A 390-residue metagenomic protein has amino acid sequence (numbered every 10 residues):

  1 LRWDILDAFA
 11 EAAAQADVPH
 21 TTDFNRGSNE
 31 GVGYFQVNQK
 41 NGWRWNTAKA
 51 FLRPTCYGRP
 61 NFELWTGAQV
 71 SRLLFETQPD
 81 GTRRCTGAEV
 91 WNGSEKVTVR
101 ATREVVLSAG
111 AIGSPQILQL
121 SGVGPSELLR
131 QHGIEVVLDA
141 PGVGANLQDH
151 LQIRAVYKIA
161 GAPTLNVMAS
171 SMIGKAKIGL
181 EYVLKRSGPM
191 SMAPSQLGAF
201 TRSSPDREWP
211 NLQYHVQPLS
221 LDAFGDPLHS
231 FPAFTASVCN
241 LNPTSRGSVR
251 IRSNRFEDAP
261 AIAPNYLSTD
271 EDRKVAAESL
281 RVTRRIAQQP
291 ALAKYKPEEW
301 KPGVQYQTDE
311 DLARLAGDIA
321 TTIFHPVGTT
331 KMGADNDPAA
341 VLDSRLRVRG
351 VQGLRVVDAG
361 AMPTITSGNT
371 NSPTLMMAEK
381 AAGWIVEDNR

Functional and structural regions predicted by a protein language model:
L1-C85, R154-G179: Conserved redox-cofactor binding core of oxidoreductases
L1-S28, G33-F35, A160-P163, K177-P373 (+1 more regions): FAD-dependent oxidoreductase catalytic-site/capping-region signature
I5, F9, T47-F51, G113 (+3 more regions): Stable alpha-helical elements in mature extracytoplasmic
T47, L64-G67, R72, C85 (+5 more regions): Soluble FAD-dependent oxygen oxidases
A50, A68, R103-E104, T330 (+2 more regions): Structural detector for helix-capping/boundary residues
R72-G179, G188: Glycine-rich loop(s) and the adjacent beta-strand/alpha-helix scaffold that form part
